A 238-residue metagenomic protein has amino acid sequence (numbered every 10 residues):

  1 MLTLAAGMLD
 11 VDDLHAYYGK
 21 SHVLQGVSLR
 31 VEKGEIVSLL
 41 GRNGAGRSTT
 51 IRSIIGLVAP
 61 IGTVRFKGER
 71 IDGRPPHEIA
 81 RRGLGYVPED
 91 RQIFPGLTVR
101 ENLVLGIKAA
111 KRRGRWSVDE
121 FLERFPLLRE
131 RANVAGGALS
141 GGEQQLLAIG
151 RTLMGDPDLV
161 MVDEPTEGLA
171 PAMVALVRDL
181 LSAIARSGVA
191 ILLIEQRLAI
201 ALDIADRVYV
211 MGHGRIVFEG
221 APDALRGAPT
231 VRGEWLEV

Functional and structural regions predicted by a protein language model:
L2-V238: Glycine-rich phosphate-binding loops of nucleotide-dependent enzymes
